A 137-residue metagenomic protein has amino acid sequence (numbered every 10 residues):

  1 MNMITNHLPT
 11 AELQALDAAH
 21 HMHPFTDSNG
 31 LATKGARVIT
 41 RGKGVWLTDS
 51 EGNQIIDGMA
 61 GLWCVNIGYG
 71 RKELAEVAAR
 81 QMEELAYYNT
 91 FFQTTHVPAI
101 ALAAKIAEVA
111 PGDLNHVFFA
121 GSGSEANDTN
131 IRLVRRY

Functional and structural regions predicted by a protein language model:
N2, N6, T10, Q54-Y137: Glycine-rich loop-to-alpha-helix module at the N-terminal edge of alpha/beta enzyme cores
N2-G42, Q93, P98: Active-site-adjacent loop/helix segments that line or gate small-molecule/cofactor pockets in enzymes
S28, S50, S122-S124: Generic serine detector
G30, K43-G44, I67, K72: Short capping/connector residues at structural and topological boundaries
A36-D57: Active-site and channel-lining beta-strand-loop segments that bind or position nucleotide-derived/phosphorylated
